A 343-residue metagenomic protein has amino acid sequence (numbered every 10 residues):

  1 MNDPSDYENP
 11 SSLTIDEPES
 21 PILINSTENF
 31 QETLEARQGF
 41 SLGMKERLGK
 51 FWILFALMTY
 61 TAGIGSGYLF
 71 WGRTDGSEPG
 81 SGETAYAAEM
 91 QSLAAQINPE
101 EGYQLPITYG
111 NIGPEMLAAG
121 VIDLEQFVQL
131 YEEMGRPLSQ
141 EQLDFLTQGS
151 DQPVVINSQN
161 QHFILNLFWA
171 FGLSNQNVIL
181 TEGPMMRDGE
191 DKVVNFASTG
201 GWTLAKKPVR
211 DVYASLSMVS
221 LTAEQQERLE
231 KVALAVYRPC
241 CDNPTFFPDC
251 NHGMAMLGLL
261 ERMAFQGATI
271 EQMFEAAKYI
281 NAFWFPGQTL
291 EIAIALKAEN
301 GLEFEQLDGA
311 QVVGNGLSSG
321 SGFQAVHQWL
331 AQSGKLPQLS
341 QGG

Functional and structural regions predicted by a protein language model:
M1-A36, F40: N-terminal targeting leaders characterized by basic, low-complexity, disordered sequences that direct proteins
R37-W52: Short, low-complexity patches enriched in S/T/P/G
M44-R47, S66-T74: Extended alpha-helical heptad-repeat/coiled-coil "stalk" and oligomerization rods
W52-G67: Hydrophobic membrane-insertion alpha-helices, especially the h-region of bacterial N-terminal signal peptides
L54, W71, G342-G343: Intrinsically disordered, low-complexity transcriptional activation regions of bZIP and related transcription factors
F70-Q91: Ser/Thr/Pro/Gly-rich low-complexity linker/stalk segments immediately outside membranes or between
S92-M254, T269-E271, A276: Acidic/His-rich structured neighborhood in mature extracellular/periplasmic domains
R238-P239, P248, M254, E261-G343: A cross-kingdom marker for long, charged
